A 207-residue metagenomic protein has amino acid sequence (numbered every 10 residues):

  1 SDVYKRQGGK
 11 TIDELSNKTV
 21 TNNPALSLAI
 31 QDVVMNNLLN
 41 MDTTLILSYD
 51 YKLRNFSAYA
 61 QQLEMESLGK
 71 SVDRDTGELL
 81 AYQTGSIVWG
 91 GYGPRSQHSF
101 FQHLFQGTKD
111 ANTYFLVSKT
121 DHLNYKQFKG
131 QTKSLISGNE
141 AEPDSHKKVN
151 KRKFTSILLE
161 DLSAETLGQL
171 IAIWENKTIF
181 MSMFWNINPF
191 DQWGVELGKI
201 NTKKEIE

Functional and structural regions predicted by a protein language model:
S1-T11, V149-W193, L197: Short alpha-helices
S1-Y114, K119-N124, L197-E207: Active-site phosphate/pyrophosphate-binding segments
S27-V34, L38, D144, A164 (+2 more regions): Membrane-targeting and insertion segments and their boundary/processing signals
N40, G107, V117, G138 (+4 more regions): Glycine-centered secondary-structure boundary/capping sites
N40, T44, S48, T84 (+7 more regions): Generic preference for well-ordered secondary structure
A60, V72, G91-Y92, T108 (+5 more regions): Solvent-exposed, flexible loop/coil residues
G77-A81, S145-N150: Short, conserved catalytic or adaptor-binding loops enriched in Gly and charged residues
H122-H146: Acidic, Ser/Thr-rich peripheral helices and adjacent loops at domain boundaries
